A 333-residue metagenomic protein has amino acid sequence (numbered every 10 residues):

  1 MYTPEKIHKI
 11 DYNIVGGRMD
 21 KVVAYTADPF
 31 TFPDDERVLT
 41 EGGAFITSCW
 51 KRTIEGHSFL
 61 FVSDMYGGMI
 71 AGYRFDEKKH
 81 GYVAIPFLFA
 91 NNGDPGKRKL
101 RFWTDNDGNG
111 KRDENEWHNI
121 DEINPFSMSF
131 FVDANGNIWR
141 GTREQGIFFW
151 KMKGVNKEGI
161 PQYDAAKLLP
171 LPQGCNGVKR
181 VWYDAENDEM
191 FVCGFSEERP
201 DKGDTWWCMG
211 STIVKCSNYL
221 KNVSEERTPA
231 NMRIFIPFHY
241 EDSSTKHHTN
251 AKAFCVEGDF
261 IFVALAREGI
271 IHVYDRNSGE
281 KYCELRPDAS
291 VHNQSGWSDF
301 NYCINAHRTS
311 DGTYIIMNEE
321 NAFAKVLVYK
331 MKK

Functional and structural regions predicted by a protein language model:
M1-Y2, F59-S63, N137-R140, E189-V192 (+2 more regions): Conserved beta-propeller blade signature
K6-H8, Y66-M69, Q145-G146, S196-K202 (+3 more regions): Short glycine/acidic-enriched loop and turn motifs that connect beta-strands
I7-Y12, I70-K78, F149-K153, W206-K221: Beta-propeller blade signature
D20-L39, E114-I120, D164-P172, S224-E226 (+3 more regions): A short beta-strand motif characteristic of beta-propeller blades
P33-K51, K97-R101, N124-F130, P172-A185 (+2 more regions): Repeated scaffold domains used in trafficking and secretory/extracellular systems, primarily beta-propellers
F61-E77, A84-D94, C193-T212: Short, conserved, GDST-rich strand-edge loop motifs in beta-rich repeat architectures
D105-N115, I138: Acidic, glycine-anchored loop motifs typical of Ca2+
S295-K333: Blade-level signature of beta-propeller repeat domains, shared across WD40, Kelch, NHL, RCC1 and BNR/Asp-box propellers
